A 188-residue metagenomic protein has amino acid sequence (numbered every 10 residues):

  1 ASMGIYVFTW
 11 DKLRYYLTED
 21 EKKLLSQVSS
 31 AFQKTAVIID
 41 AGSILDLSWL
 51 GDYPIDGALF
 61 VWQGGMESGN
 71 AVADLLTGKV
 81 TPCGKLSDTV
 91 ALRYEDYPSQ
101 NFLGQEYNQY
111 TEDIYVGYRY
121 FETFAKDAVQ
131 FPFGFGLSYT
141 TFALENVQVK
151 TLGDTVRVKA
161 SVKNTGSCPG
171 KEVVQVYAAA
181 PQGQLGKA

Functional and structural regions predicted by a protein language model:
A1-A188: C-terminal non-catalytic regions of proteins with extracellular/luminal or membrane-system context
